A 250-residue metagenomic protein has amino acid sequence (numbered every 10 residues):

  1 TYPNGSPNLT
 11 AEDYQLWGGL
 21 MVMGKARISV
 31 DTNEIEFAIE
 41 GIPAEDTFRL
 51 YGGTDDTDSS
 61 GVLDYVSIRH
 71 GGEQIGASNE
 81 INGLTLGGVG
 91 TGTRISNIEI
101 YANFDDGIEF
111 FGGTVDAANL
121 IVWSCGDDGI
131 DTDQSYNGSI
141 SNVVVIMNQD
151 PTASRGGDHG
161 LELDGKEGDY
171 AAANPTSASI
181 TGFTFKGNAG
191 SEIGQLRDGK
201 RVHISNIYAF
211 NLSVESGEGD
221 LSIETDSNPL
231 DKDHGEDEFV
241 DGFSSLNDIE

Functional and structural regions predicted by a protein language model:
Y2-G126, D131-E250: Extracellular beta-rich repeat passengers
